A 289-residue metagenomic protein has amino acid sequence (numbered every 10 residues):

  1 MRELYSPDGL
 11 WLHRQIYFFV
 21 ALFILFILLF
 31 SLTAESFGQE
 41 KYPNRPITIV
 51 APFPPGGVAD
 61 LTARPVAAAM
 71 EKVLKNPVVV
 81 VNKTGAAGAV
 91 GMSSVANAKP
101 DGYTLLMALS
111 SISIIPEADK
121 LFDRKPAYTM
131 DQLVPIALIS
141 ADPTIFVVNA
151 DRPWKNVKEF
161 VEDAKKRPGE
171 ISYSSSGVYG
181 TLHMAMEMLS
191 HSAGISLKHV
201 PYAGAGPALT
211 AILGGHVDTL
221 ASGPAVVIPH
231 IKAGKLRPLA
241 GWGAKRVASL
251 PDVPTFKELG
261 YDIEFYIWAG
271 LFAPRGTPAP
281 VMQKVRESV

Functional and structural regions predicted by a protein language model:
M1-I16: N-terminal secretory signal peptides that target proteins for export/translocation
F19-S31: Bacterial N-terminal signal peptides
L32-G38: Sec/Tat signal peptide C-region and signal peptidase I cleavage site
G38-Q132, E170, V178, L182 (+2 more regions): N-terminal (or domain-start) structured segment
N97-Y103, P116-P207, F256, Y261 (+1 more regions): Hinge/capping helix and adjacent helix->loop/strand transition within the periplasmic-binding protein
P224-A225, F256: N-terminal secretory/targeting leader peptides
P238-A240: Mid-to-C-terminal secondary-structure elements that act as membrane-proximal/extracytoplasmic interface segments
